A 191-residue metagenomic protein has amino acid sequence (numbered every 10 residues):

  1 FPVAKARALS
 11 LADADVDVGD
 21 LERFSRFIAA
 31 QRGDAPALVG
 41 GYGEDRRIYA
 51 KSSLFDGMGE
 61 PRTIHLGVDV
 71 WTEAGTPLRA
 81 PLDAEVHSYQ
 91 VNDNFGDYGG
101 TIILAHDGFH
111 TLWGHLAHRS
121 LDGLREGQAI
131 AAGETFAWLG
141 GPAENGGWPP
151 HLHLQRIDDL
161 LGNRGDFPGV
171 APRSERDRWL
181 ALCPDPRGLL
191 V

Functional and structural regions predicted by a protein language model:
F1-D69, P172-V191: Polar/charged, compositionally biased leader and regulatory segments
P2, D122-E134, W138-E144, W148-V191: Acidic, glycine-rich catalytic/binding loops that coordinate metals and/or anionic ligands
R32-D34, M58-N94: Short, glycine/small-residue-enriched coil/turn segments at secondary-structure junctions
R46-L66, N92-F109, N145: Gly/Ser-enriched beta-turn/beta-hairpin loop segments
H65, H106, H115, H151-H153: Histidine-centered active-site/metal-ligand motif
A74-P77, S120, E126: Short, conserved secondary-structure segments in the cores of folded domains
A80-S120: Zn2+-dependent peptidoglycan hydrolase active-site motif and core
